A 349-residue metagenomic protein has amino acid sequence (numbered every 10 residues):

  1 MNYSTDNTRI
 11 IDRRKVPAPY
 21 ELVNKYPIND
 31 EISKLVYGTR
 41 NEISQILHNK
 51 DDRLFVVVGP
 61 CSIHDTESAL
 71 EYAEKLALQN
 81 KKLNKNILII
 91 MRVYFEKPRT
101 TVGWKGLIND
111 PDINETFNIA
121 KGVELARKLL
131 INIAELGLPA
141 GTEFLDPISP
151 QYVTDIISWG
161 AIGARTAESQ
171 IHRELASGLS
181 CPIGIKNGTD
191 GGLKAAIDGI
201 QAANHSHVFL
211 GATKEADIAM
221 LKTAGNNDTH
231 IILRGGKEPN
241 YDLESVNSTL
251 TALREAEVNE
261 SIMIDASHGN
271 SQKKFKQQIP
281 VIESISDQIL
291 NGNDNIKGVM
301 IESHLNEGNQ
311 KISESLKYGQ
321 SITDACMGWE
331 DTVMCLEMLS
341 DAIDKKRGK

Functional and structural regions predicted by a protein language model:
N2-N7, N86-Y241, S245-V246, H268-G269 (+6 more regions): Active-site-facing alpha/beta catalytic cores
D6-L47: N- or domain-start disorder-to-order transition segments that initiate the globular core
P19-P27, T223-G235, L316: Gly-rich Lys/Arg/Thr-decorated short loops/hinges at beta-loop-alpha junctions or inter-strand turns that position
S44-D52, R254-V258: Glycine-rich phosphate/diphosphate-binding loops that line cofactor/substrate pockets in enzymes
F55-S68, D324: Conserved phosphate/anionic-ligand binding catalytic regions in large, soluble enzymes, centered on
G59, I264, G328: Conserved, mostly hydrophobic/aromatic
H304-K345: Internal helix-turn-beta structural module
